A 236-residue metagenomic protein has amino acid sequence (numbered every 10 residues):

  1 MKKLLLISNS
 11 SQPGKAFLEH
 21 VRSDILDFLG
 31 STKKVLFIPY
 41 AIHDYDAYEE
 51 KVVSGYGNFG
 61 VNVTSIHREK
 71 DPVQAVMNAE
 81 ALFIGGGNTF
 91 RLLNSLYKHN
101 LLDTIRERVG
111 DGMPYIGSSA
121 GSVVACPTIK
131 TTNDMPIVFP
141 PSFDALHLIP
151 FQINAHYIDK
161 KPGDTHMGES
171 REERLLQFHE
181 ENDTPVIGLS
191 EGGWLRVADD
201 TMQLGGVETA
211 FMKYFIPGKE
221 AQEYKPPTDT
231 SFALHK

Functional and structural regions predicted by a protein language model:
K2-S31, H43-E50, T131, P136-K236: C-terminal and late-domain segments of enzyme folds
L5-L6, A81-G85, I116, I153: Structural motif
S10, G87-F90, G121, I158: Short glycine-rich anion-binding loops that position phosphate/pyrophosphate groups of nucleotides and phosphorylated
D24, H99-G112: Catalytic-core regions built around general acid/base machinery
K34-F37, I42-Y97: Portal/gating segments that form or line small-molecule/metal binding sites
M77-N78, D111, L148: Alpha-helix C-terminal capping/helix-to-coil transition sites in glycosyltransferase folds
F83-G86, V109-T128: Catalytic nucleophile loop
